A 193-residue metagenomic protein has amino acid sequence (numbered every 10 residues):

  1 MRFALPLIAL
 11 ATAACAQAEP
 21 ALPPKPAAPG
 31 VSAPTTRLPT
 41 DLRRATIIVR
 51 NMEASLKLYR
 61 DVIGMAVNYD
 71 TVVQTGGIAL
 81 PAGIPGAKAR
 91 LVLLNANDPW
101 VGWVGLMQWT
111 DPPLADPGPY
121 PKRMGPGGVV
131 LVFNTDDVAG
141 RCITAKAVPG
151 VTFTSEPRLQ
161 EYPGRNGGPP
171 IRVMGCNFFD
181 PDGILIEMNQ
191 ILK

Functional and structural regions predicted by a protein language model:
A4, P34-T35, Y120-R123: Short, flexible, solvent-exposed loop/turn segments with mixed acidic/basic and small polar residues
A4-A13: Bacterial N-terminal signal peptides
A16-A54, G77, G83-P85, G128-F133 (+1 more regions): N-terminal beta-strand motif that seeds the catalytic metal site of vicinal oxygen chelate
A18, N95-A96, R123-M124: Short, charge-rich binding segments
R37, I48-V101, G167, K193: Core segments of cupin and vicinal oxygen chelate
R50-K57, A66-Y69, W100-W103, M107-D182: Vicinal oxygen chelate
